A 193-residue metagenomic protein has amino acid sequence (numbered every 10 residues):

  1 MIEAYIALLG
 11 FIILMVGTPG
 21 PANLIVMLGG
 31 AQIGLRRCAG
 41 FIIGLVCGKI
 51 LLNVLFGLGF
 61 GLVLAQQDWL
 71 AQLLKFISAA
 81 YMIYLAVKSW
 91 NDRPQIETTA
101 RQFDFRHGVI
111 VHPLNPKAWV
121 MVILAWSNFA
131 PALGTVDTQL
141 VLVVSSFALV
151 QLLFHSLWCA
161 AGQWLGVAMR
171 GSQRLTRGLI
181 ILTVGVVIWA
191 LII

Functional and structural regions predicted by a protein language model:
I2-A65, W69, L124-V143: Juxtamembrane transmembrane-helix termini in multi-pass membrane transport proteins
I13, G17, I50-L51, V87 (+3 more regions): Hydrophobic/aromatic residues within the transmembrane alpha-helices of Major Facilitator Superfamily
N53-L58, L114-W126, T183-I193: Hydrophobic alpha-helical transmembrane segments in multi-pass integral membrane proteins
A65-P94, Q151-F154, W158, A168-I193: Selective transmembrane alpha-helices of multi-pass membrane proteins
V87-V111, G166-M169: Cytosolic-biased juxtamembrane loops and peripheral soluble domains of multi-pass membrane proteins
V141-G162: Hydrophobic alpha-helical transmembrane segments of multi-pass membrane transport proteins, especially secondary
